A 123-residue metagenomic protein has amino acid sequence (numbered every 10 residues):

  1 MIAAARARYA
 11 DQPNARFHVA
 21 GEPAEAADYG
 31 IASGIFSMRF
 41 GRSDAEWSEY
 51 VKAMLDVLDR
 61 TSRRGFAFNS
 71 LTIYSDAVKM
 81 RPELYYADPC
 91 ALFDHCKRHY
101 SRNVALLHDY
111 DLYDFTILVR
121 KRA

Functional and structural regions predicted by a protein language model:
M1: Conserved short alpha-helix immediately C-terminal to the canonical SAM/SAH-binding motif I of Rossmann-like
A5-R6: Conserved SAM-binding loop
Y9-E22: Conserved SAM-binding strand-loop segment of SAM-dependent methyltransferases
D28-S48: A short SAM/SAH-binding and catalytic strip from SAM-dependent methyltransferases
F36-M38, L71-S75, D111: Short "lid" loop at the C-terminus of a central beta-strand within the Rossmann-like core of SAM-dependent
M54-T72: Conserved beta-strand signature within the Rossmann-like core of class I S-adenosyl-L-methionine
D56, E83-V104: Short alpha-helix
V104-A123: Core SAM-dependent methyltransferase catalytic element
